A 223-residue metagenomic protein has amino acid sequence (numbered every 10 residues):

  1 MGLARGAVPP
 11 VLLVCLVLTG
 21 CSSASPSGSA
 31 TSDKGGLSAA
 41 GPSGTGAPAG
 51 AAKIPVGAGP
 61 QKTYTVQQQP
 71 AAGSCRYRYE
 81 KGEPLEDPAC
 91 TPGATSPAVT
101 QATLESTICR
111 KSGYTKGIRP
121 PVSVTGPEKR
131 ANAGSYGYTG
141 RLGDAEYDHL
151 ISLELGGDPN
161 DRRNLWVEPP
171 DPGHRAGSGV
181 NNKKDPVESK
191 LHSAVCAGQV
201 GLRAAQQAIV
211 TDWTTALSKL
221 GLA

Functional and structural regions predicted by a protein language model:
G2-E146, L155-A223: Nuclease and nuclease-like effector domains acting on nucleic acids or nucleotide cofactors
S152: Short active-site segment of divalent metal-dependent hydrolases/proteases that encodes the spacing between
